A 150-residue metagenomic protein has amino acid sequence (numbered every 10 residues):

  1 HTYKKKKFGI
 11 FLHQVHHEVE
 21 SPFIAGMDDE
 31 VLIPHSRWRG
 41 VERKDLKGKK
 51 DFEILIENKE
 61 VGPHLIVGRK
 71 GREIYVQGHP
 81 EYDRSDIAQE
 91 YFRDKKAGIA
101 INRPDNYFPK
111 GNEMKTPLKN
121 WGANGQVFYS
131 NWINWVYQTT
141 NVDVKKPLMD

Functional and structural regions predicted by a protein language model:
H1-T2, V142: Short secondary-structure capping/junction motifs at helix and strand boundaries
T2-K6, H13: Class I SAM-dependent methyltransferase SAM-binding "motif I" and its flanking Rossmann-like core
I10-D150: Amide-donor transfer/coupling interface in amidating biosynthetic enzymes
